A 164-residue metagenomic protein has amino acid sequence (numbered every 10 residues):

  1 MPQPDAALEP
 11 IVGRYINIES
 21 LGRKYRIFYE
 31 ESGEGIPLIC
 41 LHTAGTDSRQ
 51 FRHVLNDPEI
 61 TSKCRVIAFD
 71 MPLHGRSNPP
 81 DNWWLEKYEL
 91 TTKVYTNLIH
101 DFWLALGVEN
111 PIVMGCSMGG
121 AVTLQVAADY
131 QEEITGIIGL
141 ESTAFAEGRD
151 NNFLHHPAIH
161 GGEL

Functional and structural regions predicted by a protein language model:
M1-N17: An N-terminal hydrophobic leader/cap segment in hydrolases
L21, Y25-P79: Conserved HGGG/HGGXW glycine-rich cap/lid loop of the alpha/beta-hydrolase fold
L21-G22, A68-M114: Active-site loop/oxyanion-hole signature of alpha/beta-hydrolase fold enzymes
P37, R65, E109-I112, E133-G136: Structural signature of beta-strand start/N-cap positions in the alpha/beta core of ABC transporter nucleotide-binding
R52, H100, L124-A128: Short, hydrophobic alpha-helix immediately C-terminal to the catalytic nucleophile
S77, S117, E141: Catalytic nucleophile serine of serine hydrolases, specifically the conserved "nucleophile elbow" pentapeptide
G115, G119, T123: Gly/Ala-rich beta-loop-alpha elbow adjacent to hydrolase catalytic centers
L124-D129, I134-L164: Flexible "cap/lid" loop of the alpha/beta hydrolase fold
